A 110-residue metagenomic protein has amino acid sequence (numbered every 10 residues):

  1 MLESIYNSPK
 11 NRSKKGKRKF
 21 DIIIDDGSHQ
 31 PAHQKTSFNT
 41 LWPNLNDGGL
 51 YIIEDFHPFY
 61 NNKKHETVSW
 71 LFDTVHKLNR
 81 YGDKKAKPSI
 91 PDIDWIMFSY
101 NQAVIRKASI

Functional and structural regions predicted by a protein language model:
M1-G16: S-adenosyl-L-methionine
K19-F20: Local beta-strand N-terminus motif with an aromatic residue
I23-D26: Hydrophobic beta-strand segment of the Class I
P31-I110: C-terminal substrate-binding/active-site "lid" region of AdoMet-derived donor-dependent transferases
